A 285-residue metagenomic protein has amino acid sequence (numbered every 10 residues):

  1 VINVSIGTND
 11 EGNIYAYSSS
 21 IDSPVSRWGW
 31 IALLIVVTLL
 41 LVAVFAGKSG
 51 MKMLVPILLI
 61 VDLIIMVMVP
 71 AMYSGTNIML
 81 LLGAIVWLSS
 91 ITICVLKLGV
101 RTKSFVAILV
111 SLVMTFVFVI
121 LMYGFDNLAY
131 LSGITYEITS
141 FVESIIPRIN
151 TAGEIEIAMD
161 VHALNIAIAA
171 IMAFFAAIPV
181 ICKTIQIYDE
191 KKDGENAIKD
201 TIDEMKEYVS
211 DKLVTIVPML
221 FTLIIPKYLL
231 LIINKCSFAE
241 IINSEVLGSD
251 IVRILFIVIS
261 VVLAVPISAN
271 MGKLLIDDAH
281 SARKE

Functional and structural regions predicted by a protein language model:
V1-G29: Extended, hydrophilic extramembrane loops/domains of integral membrane proteins
S20-W28, G47, M51, V55 (+5 more regions): Alpha-helical membrane-interface segments at transmembrane helix boundaries
V36-L40, A46-P179: Transmembrane alpha-helical segments that form the functional core of multipass membrane systems
V110-M114, R148, G153-I171, E207 (+3 more regions): Pore-lining and gate-forming transmembrane alpha-helices of multi-pass membrane transport proteins
E137-T151, Q186-D200, I257: Juxtamembrane inter-helical linkers in multi-pass membrane proteins
F174-K191: Membrane-embedded alpha-helices of multi-pass transport/permease systems
D193-Y228: Pore- and gate-forming transmembrane helices of large, multi-pass membrane proteins
F221-E285: Hydrophobic alpha-helical transmembrane segments of membrane transport and translocation systems, primarily multi-pass
